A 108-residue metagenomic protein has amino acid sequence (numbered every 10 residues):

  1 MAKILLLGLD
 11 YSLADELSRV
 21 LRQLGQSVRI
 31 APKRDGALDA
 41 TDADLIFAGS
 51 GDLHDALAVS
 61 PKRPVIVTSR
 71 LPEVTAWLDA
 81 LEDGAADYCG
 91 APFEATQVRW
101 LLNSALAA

Functional and structural regions predicted by a protein language model:
L7-A31: Two-component/phosphorelay signaling modules centered on CheY-like receiver
I30-L45: Acidic, metal-coordinating helix/loop segments flanking the phosphotransfer/catalytic sites of two-component signaling
I46-A48, K62-V74: A short, hydrophobic beta-strand element within the central beta-sheet of small alpha/beta folds
G51-K62: Short amphipathic alpha-helix used as the core "switch/output" element in two-component signaling
L78-E82: Alpha4-beta5-alpha5 "output face"
C89, F93-L102: C-terminal output helix
N103-A108: The C-terminal output helix
